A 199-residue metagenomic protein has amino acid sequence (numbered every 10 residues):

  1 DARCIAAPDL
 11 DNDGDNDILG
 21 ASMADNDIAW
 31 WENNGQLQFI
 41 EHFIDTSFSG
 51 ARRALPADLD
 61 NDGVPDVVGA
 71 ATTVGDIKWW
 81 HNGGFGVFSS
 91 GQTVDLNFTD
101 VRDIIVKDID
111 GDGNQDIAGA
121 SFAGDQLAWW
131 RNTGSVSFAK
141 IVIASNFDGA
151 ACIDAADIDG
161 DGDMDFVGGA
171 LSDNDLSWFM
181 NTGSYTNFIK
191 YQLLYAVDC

Functional and structural regions predicted by a protein language model:
D1, E32-S49, H81-T99, W130-D148 (+1 more regions): Blade-edge motifs of beta-propeller repeat domains
A2, D25, A51, V74 (+4 more regions): Short coil/loop residues immediately preceding or within conserved phosphate-binding loops of NTP-utilizing enzyme
R3-L10, R52-N61, R102-I109, A151-I158 (+1 more regions): Beta-propeller blade termini
A6-A7, N16, A54-P56, T72 (+7 more regions): Sensor of tandemly repeated, compositionally biased sequence architecture
G14-N16, G63-P65, G113-Q115, G162-M164: Glycine-aliphatic tripeptides that mark coil-to-beta-strand junctions in extracellular and membrane proteins
I18-S22, V67-A71, I117-S121, F166-G169: Hydrophobic beta-strand segments that make up the repeating blades of beta-propeller and related beta-repeat
D27-W31, D76-W80, Q126-W130, D175-M180: A short loop-to-beta-strand structural motif that recurs across blades of beta-propeller domains
